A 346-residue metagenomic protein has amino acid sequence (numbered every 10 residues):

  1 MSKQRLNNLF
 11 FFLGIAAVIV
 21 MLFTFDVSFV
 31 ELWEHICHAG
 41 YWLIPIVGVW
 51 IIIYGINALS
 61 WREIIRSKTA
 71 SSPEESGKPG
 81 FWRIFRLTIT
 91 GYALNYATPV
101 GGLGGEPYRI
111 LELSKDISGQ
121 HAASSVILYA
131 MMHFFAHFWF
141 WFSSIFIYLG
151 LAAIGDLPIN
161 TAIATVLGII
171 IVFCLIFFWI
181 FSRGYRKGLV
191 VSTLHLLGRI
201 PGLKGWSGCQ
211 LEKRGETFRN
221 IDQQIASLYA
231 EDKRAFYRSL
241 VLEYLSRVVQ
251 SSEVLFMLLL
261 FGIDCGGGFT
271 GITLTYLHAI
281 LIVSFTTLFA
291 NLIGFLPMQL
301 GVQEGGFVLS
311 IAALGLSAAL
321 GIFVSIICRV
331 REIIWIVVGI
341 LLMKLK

Functional and structural regions predicted by a protein language model:
M1-I89, L157-A290, I322-V324, R331 (+1 more regions): Predominantly cytoplasmic-facing regulatory/coupling regions of multi-pass membrane proteins
T69-K78, L113-A122, A313-A319, K346: Juxtamembrane helix-boundary/capping and inter-helix hinge elements in multi-pass membrane proteins
F81-R83, D116-M131, S317-I327: Membrane-interface alpha-helices at helix entry/exit sites of multi-pass transporters
I89-P107, K204-G208: Short intracellular "coupling" helices and adjacent cytoplasmic loop segments at the cytosolic face of multi-pass
Y92-G101, I117, A130-F142, F146: Mid-bilayer segments of alpha-helical transmembrane spans in multi-pass integral membrane proteins that mediate
A93-V100, L281-E304: Transmembrane alpha-helix interface/packing and boundary motifs in multi-pass membrane proteins, characterized by
G102-S114, S143, F295-A313: Re-entrant/interfacial helical elements at transmembrane boundaries that shape and gate the permeation pathway
W141-G155, A313: Transmembrane alpha-helix termini and helix-breaking/packing motifs in multi-pass membrane transporters
